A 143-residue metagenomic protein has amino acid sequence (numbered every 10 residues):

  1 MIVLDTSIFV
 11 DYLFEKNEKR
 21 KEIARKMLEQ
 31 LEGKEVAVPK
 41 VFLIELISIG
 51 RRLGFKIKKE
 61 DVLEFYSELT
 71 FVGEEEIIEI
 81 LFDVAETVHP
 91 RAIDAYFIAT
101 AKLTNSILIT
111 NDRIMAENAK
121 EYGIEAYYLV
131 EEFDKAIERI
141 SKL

Functional and structural regions predicted by a protein language model:
M1-A37, R52-I57, D134-E138, L143: Short, well-structured N-terminal submotif of metal-dependent ribonuclease cores
L4, A37-V38, A92-A95, I109-T110: Short beta-strand scaffold positions
I8-F9, F42, I77, F97 (+1 more regions): Alpha-helix capping/helix-boundary segments
K40, I44, L63-V88: Acidic catalytic patch
E68, K102-L103, I107, R113-L143: Acidic, PIN/NYN-like endoribonuclease modules and their adjacent C-terminal/linker elements
